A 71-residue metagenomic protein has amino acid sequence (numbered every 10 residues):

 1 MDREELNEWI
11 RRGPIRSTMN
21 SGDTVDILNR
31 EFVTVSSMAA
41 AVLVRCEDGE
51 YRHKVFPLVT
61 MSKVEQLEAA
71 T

Functional and structural regions predicted by a protein language model:
M1-T71: Motif-centric detector for short Cys/His coordination patterns
